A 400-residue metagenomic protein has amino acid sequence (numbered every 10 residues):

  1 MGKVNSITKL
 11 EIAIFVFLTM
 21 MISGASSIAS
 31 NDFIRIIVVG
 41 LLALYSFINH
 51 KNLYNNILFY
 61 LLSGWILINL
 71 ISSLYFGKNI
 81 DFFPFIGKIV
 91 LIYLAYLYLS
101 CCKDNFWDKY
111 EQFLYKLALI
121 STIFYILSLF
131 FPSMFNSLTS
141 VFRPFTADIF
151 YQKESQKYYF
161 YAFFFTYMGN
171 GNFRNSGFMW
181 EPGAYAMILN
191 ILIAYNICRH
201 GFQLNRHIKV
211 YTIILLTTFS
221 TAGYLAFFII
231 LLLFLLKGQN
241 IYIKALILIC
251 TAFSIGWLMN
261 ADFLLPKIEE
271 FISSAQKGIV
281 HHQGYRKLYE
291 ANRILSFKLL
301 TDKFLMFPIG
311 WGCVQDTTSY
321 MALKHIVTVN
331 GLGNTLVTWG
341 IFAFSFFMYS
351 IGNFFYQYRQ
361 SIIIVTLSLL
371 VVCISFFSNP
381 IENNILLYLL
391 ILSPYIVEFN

Functional and structural regions predicted by a protein language model:
M1-Y75, D108, Y356, Q360 (+1 more regions): Transmembrane signal-anchor hairpin modules in multi-pass inner-membrane enzymes, especially those that act on
L10, L58-G64, Y98-D148, V365-T366: Interfacial loop-to-transmembrane-helix boundary motif in multi-pass membrane proteins
G24, F263-W339: Long extracytoplasmic/lumenal interhelical loops at the membrane interface of multi-pass membrane proteins
V39-A43, L367-I374, P380-N400: Transmembrane alpha-helices of multi-pass inner-membrane enzymes
A43-F47, F76-F131, F347-I351: Transmembrane alpha-helical segments and their membrane-water interfaces
E111-F135, S155-F219, Y224-L236: Alpha-helical transmembrane segments of multi-pass inner-membrane proteins
L127-P132, K237-H281: A membrane-periplasm/extracellular boundary helix in multi-pass inner-membrane enzymes that assemble envelope glycans
F202-L204, F228-L236, I241-I247, T335-S375: Hydrophobic transmembrane alpha-helices and their immediate junctions
